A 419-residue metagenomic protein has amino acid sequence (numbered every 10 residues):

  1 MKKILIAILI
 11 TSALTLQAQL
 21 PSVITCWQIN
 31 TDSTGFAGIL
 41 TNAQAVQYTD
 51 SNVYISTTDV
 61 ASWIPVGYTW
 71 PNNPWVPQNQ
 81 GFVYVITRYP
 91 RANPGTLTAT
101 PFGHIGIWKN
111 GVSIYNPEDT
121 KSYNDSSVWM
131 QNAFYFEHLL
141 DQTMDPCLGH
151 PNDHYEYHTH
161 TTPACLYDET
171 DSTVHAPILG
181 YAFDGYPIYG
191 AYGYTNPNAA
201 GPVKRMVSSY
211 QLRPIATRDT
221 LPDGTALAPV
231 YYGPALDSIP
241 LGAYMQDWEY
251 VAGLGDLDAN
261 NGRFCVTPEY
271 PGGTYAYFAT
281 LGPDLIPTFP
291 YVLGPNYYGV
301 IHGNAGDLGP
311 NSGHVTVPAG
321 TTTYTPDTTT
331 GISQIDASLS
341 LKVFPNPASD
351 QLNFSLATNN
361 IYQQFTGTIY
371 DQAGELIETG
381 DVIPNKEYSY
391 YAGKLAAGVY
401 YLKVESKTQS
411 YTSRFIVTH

Functional and structural regions predicted by a protein language model:
I4-S12: Sec-dependent N-terminal signal peptides
A7, S333-F344, A348-H419: C-terminal outer-membrane/trafficking sorting elements
L14-A18: Sec/Tat signal peptide C-region and signal peptidase I cleavage site
Q19-H138: Solvent-exposed N-terminal domain segments of exported/luminal and surface proteins
Q19-P74, G282-D284, P290-I332, D336 (+1 more regions): Sequence termini and other peripheral, non-core segments
A99-Y186, Y192-T195: Extracellular-facing segments of soluble proteins and assemblies that are Gly/Ser/Thr-biased and enriched in aromatics
Y186, A200-N304, T322-T325: Extended, compositionally biased non-globular segments
